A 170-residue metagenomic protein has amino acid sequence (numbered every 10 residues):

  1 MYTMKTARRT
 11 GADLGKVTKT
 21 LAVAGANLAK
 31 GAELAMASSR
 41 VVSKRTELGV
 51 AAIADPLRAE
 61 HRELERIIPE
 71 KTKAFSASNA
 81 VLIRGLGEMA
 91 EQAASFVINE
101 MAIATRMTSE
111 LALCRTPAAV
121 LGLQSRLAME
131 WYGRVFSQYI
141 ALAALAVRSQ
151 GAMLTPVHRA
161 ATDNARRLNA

Functional and structural regions predicted by a protein language model:
Y2-A170: Amphipathic alpha-helical hairpins
